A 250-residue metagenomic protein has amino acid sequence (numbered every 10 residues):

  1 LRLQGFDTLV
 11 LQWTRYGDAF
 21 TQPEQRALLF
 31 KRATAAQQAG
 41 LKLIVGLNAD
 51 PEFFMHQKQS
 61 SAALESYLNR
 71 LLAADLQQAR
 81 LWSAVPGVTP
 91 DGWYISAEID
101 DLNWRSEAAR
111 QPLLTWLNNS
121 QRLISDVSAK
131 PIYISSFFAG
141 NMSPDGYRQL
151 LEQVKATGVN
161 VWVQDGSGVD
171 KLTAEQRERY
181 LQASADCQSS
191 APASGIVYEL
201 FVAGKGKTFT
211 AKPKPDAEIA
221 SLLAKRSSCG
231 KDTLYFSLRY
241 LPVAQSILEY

Functional and structural regions predicted by a protein language model:
L1, T14-L28, F53, D101-N103 (+5 more regions): Acidic-and-aromatic substrate-binding clefts and catalytic sites of carbohydrate-active enzymes
L1-F53, A109-I134, Q176-Q188: Aromatic-lined substrate-binding rim segments of carbohydrate-active enzymes
L1-G17, K42, E152-W162, K225-T233: Catalytic domains of carbohydrate-active enzymes, especially glycoside hydrolases
T21-A27, F54-L76, A211-K214, S246-Y250: Aromatic- and acidic-residue-enriched segments that line the glycan-binding/catalytic groove of carbohydrate-active
R26-R32, A73-W82, L117-N118, N141-E152 (+2 more regions): Alpha-helical scaffolding within the catalytic cores of extracellular/periplasmic polymer-degrading hydrolases
I44-M55, A62, S66-N69, D91-E98 (+4 more regions): Aromatic-lined carbohydrate-recognition surfaces of secreted/lumenal glycan-active proteins
D75-A108, T233-L234: Active-site groove signature of glycoside hydrolases
D165-A174, L181-Y250: Substrate-binding cleft of secreted/luminal carbohydrate-active enzymes
